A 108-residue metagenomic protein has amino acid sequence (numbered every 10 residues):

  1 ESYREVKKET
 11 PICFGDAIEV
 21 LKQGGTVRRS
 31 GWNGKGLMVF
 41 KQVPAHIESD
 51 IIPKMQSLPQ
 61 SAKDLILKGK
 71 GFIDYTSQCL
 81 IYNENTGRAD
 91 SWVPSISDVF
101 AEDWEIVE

Functional and structural regions predicted by a protein language model:
E1-R4, I73-E108: Short, compact, well-ordered microdomains
E9, C13-Q42, H46-I66: Catalytic phosphate/metal-binding cores of nucleic-acid and nucleotide-processing enzymes, i.e., regions that mediate
E19-L21, G31, G71-I73, I96-D98: A generic structural signal for short, solvent-exposed coil/turn residues that cap or connect secondary-structure
I52-G87: Short, hydrophobic/π-rich interface segment
